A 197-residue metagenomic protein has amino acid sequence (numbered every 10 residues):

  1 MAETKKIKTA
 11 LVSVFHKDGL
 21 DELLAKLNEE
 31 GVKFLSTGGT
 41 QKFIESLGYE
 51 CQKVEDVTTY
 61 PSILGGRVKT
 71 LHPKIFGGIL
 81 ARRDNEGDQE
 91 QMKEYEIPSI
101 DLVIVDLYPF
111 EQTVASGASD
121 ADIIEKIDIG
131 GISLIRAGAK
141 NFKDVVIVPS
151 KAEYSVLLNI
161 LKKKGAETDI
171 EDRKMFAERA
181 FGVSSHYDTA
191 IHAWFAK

Functional and structural regions predicted by a protein language model:
M1-A2, D21-L23, G66-L71, S133-A137: Short, flexible, solvent-exposed loop/turn segments with mixed acidic/basic and small polar residues
M1-V57: N-terminal glycine-/serine-/threonine-rich phosphate-binding loop
K5-K8, I97-K197: Internal alpha/beta core interface subdomains
K6-A10, P73-L80, D120: Short, basic, glycine/proline-bearing loop/turn elements
G19, G87-D88, E111-Q112: Short glycine-rich, flexible loops that bind phosphorylated cofactors or substrates
E22-L24, E45-Y49, D56, I63-G66 (+5 more regions): Short acidic, glycine/serine/threonine-rich loops at helix termini
G39-Y108: Glycine-rich nucleotide/cofactor/substrate-binding loop typically near the N-terminus or early in the first domain
